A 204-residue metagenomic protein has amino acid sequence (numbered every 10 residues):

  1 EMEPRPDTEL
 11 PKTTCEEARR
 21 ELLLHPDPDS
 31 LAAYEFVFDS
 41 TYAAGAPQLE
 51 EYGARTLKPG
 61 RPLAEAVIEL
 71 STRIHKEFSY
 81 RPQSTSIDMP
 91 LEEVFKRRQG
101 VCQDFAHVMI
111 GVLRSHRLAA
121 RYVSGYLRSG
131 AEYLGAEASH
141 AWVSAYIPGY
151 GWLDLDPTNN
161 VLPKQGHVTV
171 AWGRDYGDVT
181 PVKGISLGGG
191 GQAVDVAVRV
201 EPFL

Functional and structural regions predicted by a protein language model:
E1-L10: Glycine-rich, N-terminal phosphate-binding loop and its surrounding beta-alpha-beta segment
P4, E16-G100, V108, R174-Y176 (+1 more regions): Secondary-structure boundary elements
E9-R19, P157-V161, I185-L187: Short intrinsically disordered coil segments
T72, D104-S186: Hydrophobic/aromatic-rich core segments of domains that either
